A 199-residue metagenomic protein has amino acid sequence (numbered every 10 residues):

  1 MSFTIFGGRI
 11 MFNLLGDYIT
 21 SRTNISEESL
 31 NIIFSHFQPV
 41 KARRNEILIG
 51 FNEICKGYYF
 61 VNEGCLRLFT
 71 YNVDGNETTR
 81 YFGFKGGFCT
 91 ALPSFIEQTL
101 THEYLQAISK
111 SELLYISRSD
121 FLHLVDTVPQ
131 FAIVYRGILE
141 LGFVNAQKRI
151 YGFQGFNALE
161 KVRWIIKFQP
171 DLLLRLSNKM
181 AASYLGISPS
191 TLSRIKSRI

Functional and structural regions predicted by a protein language model:
S2-Q38: Cyclic nucleotide-binding regulatory module and flanking cytosolic helices
T4, F156-I199: Phosphate-/nucleic-acid-contacting segments
Q38, C65-T70, E112-L113: Short beta-strand segments in beta-sandwich/barrel cores
P39-V40, K56-V61, R80-Y81, Y184: His/acidic/aromatic-lined binding-pocket segments of jelly-roll/cupin-type domains and related regulatory beta-sandwich
N45, K56, F60-R67, K85-G86: Glycine- and acidic-residue-biased ligand/ion/polar-headgroup-sensing regions
L48-E53: Short phosphate-coordinating micro-motif centered on Lys-Gly-acidic
T79-R136: Cyclic-nucleotide recognition modules
G142-Y151: Short, Lys/Arg-enriched N-terminal segment that forms or immediately precedes the first helix of a structured domain
